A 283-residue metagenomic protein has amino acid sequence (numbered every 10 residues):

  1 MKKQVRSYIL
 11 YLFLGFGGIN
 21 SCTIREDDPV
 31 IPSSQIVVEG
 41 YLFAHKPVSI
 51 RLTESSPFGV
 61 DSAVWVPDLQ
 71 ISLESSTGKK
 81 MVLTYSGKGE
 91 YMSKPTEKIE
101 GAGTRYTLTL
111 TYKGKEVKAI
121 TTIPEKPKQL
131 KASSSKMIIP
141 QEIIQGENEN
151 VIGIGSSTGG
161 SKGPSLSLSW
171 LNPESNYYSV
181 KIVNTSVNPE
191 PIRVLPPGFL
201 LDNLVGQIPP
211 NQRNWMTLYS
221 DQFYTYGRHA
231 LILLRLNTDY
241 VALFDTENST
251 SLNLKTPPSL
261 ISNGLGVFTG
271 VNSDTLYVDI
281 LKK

Functional and structural regions predicted by a protein language model:
M1-S33: Bacterial Sec-dependent N-terminal signal peptides
C22-K283: A sequence/structural signal for flexible, mid-protein segments enriched in small/helix-disrupting residues
